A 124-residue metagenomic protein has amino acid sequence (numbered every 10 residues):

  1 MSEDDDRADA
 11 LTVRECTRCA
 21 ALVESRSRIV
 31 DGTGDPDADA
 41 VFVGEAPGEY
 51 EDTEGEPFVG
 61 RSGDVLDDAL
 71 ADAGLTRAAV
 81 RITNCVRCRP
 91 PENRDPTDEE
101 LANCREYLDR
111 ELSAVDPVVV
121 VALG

Functional and structural regions predicted by a protein language model:
S2-G124: A polyanion-binding, active-site-adjacent surface
